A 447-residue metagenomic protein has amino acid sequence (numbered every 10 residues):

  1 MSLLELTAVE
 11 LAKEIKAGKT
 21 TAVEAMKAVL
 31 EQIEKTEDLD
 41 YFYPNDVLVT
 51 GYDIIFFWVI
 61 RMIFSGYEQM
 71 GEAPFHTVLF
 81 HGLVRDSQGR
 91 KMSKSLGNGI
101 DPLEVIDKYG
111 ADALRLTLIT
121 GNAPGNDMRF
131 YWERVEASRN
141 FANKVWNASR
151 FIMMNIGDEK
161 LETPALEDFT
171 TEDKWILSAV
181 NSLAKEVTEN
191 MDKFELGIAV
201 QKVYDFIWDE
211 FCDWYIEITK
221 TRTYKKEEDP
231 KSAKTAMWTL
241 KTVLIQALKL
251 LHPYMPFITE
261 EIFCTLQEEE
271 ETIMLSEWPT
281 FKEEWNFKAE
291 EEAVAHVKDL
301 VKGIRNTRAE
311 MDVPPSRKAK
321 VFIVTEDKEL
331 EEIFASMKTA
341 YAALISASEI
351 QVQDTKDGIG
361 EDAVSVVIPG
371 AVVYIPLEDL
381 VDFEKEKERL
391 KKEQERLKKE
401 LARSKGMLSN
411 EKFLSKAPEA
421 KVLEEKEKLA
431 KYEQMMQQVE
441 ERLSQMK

Functional and structural regions predicted by a protein language model:
M1-T36: An N-terminal boundary/leader segment
L11-A17, D46-V49, V187-E189: Short, well-ordered beta-strand elements within core beta-sheets of diverse protein domains
E31, E37-Y43, D209, D213-I216: Active-site-adjacent "gating/activation" loops or surface patches in catalytic cores
D38-T50, T235: Short, conserved non-catalytic motifs in the polymerase core
I63-G66: Hydrophobic "lid/gating" helix adjacent to the active-site nucleophile that controls access to an acyl-thioester pocket
E68-D107, A111, N126, Y131-K447: Feature 926 captures the class I aminoacyl-tRNA synthetase adenylation module centered on the KMSKS loop
L116-T117, G121: Non-catalytic, structured segments within soluble enzyme domains
